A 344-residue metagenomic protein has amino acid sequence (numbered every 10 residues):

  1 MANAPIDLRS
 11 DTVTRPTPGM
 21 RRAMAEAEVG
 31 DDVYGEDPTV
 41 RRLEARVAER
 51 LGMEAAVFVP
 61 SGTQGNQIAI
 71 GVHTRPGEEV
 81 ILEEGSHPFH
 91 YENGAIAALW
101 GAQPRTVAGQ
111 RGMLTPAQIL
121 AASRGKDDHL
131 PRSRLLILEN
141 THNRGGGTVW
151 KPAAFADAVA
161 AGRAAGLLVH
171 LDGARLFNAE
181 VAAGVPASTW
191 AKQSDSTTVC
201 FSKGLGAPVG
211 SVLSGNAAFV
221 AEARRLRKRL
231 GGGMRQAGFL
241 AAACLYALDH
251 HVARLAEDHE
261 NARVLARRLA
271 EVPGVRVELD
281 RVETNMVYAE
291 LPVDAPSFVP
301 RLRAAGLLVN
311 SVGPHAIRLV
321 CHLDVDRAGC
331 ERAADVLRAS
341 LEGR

Functional and structural regions predicted by a protein language model:
A2-P292, P296-A305, V309-V325, A333-G343: Conserved PLP-enzyme active-site core in the AAT-like
